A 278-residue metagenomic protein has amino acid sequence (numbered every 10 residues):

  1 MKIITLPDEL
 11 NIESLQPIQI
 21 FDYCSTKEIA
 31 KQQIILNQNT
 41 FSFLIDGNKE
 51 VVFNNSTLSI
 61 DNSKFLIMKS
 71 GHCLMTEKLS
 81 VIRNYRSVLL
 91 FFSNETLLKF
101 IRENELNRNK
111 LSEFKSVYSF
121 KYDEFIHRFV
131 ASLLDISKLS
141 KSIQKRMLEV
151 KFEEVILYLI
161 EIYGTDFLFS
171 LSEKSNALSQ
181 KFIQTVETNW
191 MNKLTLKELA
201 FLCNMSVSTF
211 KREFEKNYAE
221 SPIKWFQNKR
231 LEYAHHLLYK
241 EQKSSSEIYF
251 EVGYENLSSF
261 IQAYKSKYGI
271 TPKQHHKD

Functional and structural regions predicted by a protein language model:
M1-Q16, A30, L139: A short, N-terminal "cap"/entry segment at the start of jelly-roll beta-barrel domains of the cupin/DSBH fold
S14-K110: N-terminal regulatory/effector-sensing and dimerization cores that precede helix-turn-helix DNA-binding domains
S63, F210-F214, S259-Y264: Short hydrophobic/aromatic patch on the recognition helix
L111-E124, S137-N192, K197-L202, K216-K224 (+1 more regions): Short, Lys/Arg-enriched, Trp-marked, Pro/Gly-tolerant hinge/linker segments that flank
F125-F129: Short, well-ordered alpha-helical segments that carry or flank key catalytic/ligand-binding motifs at enzyme/regulatory
Q184, T188, K193-E198, M205 (+3 more regions): Terminal helix-turn-helix DNA-binding modules in bacterial transcription factors
